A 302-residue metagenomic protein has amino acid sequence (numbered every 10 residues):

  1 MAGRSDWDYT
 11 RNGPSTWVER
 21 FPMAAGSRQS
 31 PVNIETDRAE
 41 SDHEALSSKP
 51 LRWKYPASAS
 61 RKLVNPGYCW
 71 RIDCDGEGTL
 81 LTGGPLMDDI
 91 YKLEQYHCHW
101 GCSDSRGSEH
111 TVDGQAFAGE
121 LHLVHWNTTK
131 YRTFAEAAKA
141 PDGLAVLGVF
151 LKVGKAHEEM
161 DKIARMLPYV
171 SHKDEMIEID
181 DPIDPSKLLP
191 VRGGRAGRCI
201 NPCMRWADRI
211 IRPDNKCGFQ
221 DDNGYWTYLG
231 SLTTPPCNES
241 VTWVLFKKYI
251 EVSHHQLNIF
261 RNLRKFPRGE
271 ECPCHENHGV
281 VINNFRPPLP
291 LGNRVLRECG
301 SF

Functional and structural regions predicted by a protein language model:
M1-F302: Alpha-carbonic anhydrase
